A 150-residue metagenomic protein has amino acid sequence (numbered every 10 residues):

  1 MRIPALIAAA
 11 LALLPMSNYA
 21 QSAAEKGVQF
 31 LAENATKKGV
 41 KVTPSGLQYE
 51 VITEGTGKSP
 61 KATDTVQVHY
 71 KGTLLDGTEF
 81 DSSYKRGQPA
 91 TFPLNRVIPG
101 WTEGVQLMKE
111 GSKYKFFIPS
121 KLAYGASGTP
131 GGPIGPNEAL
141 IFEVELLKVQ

Functional and structural regions predicted by a protein language model:
R2-Q150: Cross-family detector of peptidyl-prolyl cis-trans isomerase
